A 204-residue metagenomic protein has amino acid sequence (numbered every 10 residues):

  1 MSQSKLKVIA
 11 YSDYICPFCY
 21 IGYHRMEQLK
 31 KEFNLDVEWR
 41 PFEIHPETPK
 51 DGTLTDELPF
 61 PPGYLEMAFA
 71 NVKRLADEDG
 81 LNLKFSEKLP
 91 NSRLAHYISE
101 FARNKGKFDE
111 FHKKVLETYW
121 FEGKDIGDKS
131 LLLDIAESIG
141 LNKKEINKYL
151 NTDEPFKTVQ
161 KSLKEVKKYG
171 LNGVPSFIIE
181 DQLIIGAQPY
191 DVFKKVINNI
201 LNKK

Functional and structural regions predicted by a protein language model:
Q3-Y11, F18-L35, E100-K204: C-terminal cap of thioredoxin/glutaredoxin-like
Y20-E122: Structural alpha/beta surface segment adjacent to cysteine/selenocysteine redox centers across thiol/disulfide enzymes
